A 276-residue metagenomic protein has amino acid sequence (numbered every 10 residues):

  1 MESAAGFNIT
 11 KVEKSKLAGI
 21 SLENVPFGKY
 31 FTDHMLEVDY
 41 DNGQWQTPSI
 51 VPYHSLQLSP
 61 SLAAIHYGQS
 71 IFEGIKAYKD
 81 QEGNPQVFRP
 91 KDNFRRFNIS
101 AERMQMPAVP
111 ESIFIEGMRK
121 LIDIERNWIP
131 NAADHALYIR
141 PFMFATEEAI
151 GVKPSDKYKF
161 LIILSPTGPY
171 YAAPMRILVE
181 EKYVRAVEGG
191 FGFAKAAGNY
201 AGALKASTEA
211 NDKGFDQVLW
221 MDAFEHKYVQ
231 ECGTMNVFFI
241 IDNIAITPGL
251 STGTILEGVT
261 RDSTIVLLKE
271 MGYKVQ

Functional and structural regions predicted by a protein language model:
M1-L121, A149-Q276: Helix-start/capping segments and mature chain N-termini
H34, P130-R140, F144: Extended, Lys/Arg-enriched charged tracts that mediate electrostatic binding to polyanionic substrates
I124-N127, A145: Intrinsically disordered, low-complexity linker/loop segments enriched in Gly/Pro and charged/polar residues
